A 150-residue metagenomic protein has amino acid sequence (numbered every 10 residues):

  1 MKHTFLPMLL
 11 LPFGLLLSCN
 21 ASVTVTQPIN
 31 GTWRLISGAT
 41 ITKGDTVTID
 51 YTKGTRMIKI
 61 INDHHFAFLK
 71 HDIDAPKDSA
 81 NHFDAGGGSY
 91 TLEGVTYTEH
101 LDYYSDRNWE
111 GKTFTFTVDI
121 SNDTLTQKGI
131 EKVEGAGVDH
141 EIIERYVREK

Functional and structural regions predicted by a protein language model:
M1-P28: Bacterial Sec-dependent N-terminal signal peptides
C19-A85, T96-K150: Lipid interaction determinants
S89-T91: Beta-propeller blade signature
